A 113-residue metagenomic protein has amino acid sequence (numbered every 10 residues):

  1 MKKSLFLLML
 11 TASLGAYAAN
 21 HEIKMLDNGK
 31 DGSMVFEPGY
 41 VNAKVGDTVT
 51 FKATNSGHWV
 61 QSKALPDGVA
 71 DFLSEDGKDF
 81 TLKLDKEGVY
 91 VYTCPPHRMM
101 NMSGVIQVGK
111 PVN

Functional and structural regions predicted by a protein language model:
M1-L5, N113: Extended boundary segments
S4-A12: Sec-dependent N-terminal signal peptides
Y17-N113: Extracytoplasmic copper-binding redox domains, predominantly the cupredoxin/blue-copper superfamily
